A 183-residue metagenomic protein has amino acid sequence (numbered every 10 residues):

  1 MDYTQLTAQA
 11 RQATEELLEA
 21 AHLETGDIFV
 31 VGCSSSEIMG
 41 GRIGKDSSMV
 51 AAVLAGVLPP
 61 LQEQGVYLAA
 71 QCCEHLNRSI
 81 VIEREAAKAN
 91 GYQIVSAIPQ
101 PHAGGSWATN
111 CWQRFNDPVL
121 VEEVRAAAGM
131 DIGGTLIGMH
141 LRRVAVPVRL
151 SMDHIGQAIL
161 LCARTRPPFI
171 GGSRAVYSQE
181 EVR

Functional and structural regions predicted by a protein language model:
M1-F29, C33, S48-L61: N-terminal glycine-/serine-/threonine-rich phosphate-binding loop
E15, E19-H22, L58-V66, W112-L120 (+1 more regions): Generic secondary-structure signature for well-ordered alpha-helical cores
A21-L23, A103-G104, R149-H154: Solvent-exposed alpha-helices and their adjacent loops that cap or buttress functional pockets in soluble metabolic
V31-S36, Q71: Glycine-rich beta-strand-to-loop/alpha-helix junction loops that act as flexible
G40-G44: Short acidic, glycine/proline-rich loop/turn micro-motifs
D46-L61, Y92, S96, Q100-G105 (+1 more regions): Gly/Ser/Thr-rich active-site loops/lids in small-molecule metabolic enzymes that frequently grip phosphoryl groups
Q64, L68-A128, I132-G133: Ligand-binding beta-strand-loop-alpha-helix segment within the catalytic cores of soluble metabolic enzymes
T109, Q113-R183: Glycine-rich, aromatic-bearing surface loops/beta-hairpins
